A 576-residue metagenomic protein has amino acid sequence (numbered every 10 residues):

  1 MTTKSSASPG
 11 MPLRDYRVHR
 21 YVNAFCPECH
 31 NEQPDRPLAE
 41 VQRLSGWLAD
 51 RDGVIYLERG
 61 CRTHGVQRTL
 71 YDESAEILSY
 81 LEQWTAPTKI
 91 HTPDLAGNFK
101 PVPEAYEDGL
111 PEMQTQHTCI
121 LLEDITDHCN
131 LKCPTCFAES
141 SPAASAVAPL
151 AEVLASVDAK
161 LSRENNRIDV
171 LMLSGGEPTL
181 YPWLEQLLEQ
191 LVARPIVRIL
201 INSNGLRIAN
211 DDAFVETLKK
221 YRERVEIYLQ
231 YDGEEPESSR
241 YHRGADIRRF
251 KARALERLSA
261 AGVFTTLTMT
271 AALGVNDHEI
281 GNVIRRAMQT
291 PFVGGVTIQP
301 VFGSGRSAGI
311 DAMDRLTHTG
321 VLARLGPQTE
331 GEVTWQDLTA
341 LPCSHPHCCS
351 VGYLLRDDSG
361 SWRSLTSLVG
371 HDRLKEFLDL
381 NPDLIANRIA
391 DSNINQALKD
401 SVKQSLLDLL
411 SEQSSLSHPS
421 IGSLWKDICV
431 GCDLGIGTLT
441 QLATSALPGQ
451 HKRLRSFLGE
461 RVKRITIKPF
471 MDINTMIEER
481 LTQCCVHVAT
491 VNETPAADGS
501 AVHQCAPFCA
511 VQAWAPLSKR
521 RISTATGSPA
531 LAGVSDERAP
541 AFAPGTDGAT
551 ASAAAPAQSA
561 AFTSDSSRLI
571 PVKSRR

Functional and structural regions predicted by a protein language model:
M1-C119, L131, Q483, T490-Q512: Flexible, acidic/Gly-rich N-terminal and inter-domain linker regions that tether and position cofactor-handling modules
M1-T2, H242-R248, E256-G459: Radical SAM enzyme [4Fe-4S]-AdoMet core and its adjacent flexible, acidic and glycine-rich loops/tails across
M1-Y21, R51-G53, Y80, E376-R576: Iron-sulfur (Fe-S) cluster-binding modules
G53-Y56, G60-R68, D72-S74, L78 (+1 more regions): Conserved alpha-helical substructure of the radical SAM core
I125, A138, L229-E234, Q299-V301 (+1 more regions): Short loop/turn segments at strand-loop or loop-helix junctions that form parts of catalytic or ligand-binding pockets
A143-A146, E237-Y241, S307-A308: A generic structural signal for short coil/turn motifs at secondary-structure boundaries
L154-M172, Y181-P300: Radical SAM/AdoMet-radical enzyme domain recognition
